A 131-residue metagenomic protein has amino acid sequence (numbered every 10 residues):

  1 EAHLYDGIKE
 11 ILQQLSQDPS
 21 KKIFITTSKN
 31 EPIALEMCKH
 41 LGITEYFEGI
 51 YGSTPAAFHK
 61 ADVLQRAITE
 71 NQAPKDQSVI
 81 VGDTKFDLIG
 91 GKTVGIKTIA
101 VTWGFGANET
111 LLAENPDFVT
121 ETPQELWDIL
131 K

Functional and structural regions predicted by a protein language model:
E1-I25, E31, L35, A61: Short, acidic loop-to-helix structural element flanking the phosphoryl-transfer center in phosphate-processing enzymes
H3-G7, K29, P55, D83 (+1 more regions): Short beta->alpha linker loops
K9-Q17, I68, L88-K92: Surface-exposed amphipathic alpha-helices with a cationic face
D18-P19, G42-Y46, N71-A73: Short helix-capping segments at alpha-helix termini
I33-E36, G90, T110, D128-I129: Phosphate- and divalent-cation-binding pockets in alpha/beta enzyme and binding domains that engage nucleotide-derived
T44-F58: A short, structured active-site edge motif that brings together acidic residues
K60-L88: Conserved Lys-Pro-Asp/Glu-containing loop-to-beta segment of HAD-superfamily phosphomonoesterases, centered on
V79-T120: Acidic, Mg2+-coordinating phosphoryl-transfer loop and its flanking beta/alpha structural elements, shared across
